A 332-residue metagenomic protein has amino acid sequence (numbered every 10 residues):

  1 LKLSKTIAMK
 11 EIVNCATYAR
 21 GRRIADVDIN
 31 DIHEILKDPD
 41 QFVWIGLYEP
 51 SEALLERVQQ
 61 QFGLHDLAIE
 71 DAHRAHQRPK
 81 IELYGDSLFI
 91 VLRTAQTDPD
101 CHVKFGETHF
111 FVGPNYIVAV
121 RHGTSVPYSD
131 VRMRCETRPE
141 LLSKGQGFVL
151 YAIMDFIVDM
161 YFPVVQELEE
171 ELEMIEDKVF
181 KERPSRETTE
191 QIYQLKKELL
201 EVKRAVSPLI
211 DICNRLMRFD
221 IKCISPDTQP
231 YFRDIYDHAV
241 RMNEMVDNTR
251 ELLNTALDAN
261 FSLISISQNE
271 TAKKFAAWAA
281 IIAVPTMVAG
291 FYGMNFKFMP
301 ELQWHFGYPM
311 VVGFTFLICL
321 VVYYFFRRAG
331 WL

Functional and structural regions predicted by a protein language model:
L1-N248, E301, W331-L332: Peripheral, non-transmembrane regulatory/ligand-interaction domains of membrane transport proteins
D237-L332: Hydrophobic alpha-helical transmembrane segments and their immediately adjacent juxtamembrane loops
